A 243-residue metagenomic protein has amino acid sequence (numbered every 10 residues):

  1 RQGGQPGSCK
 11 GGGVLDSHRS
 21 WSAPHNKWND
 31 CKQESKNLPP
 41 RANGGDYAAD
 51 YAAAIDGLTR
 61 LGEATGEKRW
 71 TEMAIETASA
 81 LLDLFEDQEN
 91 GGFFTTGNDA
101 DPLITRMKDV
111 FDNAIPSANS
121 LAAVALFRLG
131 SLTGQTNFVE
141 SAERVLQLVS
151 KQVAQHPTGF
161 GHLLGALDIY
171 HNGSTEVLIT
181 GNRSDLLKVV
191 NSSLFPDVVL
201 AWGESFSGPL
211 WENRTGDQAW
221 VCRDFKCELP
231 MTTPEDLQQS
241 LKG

Functional and structural regions predicted by a protein language model:
R1-G243: Glycan-recognition and catalytic cores of secretory/periplasmic carbohydrate-active enzymes
